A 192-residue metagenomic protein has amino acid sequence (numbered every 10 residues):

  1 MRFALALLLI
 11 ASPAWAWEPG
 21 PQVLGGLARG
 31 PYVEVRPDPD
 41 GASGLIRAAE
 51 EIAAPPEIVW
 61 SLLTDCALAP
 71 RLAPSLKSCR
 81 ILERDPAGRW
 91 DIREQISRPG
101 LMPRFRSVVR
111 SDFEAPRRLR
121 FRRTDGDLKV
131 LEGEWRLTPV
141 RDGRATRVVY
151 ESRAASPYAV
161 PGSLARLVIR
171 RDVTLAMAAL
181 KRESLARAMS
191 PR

Functional and structural regions predicted by a protein language model:
M1-A6: Sec-dependent signal peptide recognition, specifically the positively charged N-region followed immediately by
A11-P13: N-terminal signal peptide c-region/cleavage motif recognized by signal peptidases
A16-D85, L175: Hydrophobic ligand-binding cavity/cleft-lining segments
P37-S43, E51, P70, R80-L128 (+1 more regions): Glycine-rich portal/gate segments that line the openings of hydrophobic small-molecule binding cavities
E51-P55, S97, D112-E114, T138-V140 (+1 more regions): Solvent-exposed residues in well-ordered beta-strands and their adjoining turns, especially edge/terminal strands
V59-W60, A69, V148-Y150, L180: Hydrophobic pocket/interface hotspot
R123-R171, L175: Beta-strand/loop substructures that line and gate deep hydrophobic ligand-binding cavities in soluble
